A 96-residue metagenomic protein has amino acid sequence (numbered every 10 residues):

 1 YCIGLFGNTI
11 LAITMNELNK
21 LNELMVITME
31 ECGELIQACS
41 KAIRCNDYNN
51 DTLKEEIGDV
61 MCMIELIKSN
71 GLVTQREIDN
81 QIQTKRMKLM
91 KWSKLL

Functional and structural regions predicted by a protein language model:
C2-L96: Flexible "arm" and connector segments at domain edges
